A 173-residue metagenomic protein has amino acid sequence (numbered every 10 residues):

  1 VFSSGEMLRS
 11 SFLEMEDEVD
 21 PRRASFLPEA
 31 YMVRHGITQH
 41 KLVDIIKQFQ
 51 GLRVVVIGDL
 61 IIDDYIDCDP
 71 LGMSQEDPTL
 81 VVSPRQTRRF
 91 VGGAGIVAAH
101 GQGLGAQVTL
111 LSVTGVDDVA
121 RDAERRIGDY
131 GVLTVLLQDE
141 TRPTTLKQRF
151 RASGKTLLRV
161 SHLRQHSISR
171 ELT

Functional and structural regions predicted by a protein language model:
V1-H40: Classical nucleotidyltransferase
R22-Y31, T79-R85, L163: Short, basic, glycine/proline-bearing loop/turn elements
Y31-L71: Positively charged, low-complexity intrinsically disordered leader regions
I57, L111-V113, R151: Short hydrophobic segments within beta-strands
D67-D77, R151-A152: Short, flexible, mixed-charge acidic loops at enzyme active sites
Q75, T79-L146: Substrate-binding N-lobe of the ribokinase-like
V135-R142, R149-T173: Conserved phosphate-binding/catalytic loop of the ribokinase/pfkB sugar-kinase fold
